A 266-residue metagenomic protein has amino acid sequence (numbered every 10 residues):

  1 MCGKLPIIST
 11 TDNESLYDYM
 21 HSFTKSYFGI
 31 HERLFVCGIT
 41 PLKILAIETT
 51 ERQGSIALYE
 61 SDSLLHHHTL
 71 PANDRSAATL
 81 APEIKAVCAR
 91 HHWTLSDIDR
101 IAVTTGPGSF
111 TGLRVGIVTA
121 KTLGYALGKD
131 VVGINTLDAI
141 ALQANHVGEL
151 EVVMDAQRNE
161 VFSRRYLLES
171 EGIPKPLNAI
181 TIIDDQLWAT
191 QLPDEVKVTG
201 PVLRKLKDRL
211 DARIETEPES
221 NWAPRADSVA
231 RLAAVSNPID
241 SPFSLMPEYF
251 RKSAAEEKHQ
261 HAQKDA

Functional and structural regions predicted by a protein language model:
M1-T11: Extreme N-terminal basic, low-complexity initiation segments that serve as generic localization/processing leaders
G3, E14, D18-S22, E32 (+1 more regions): Short hydrophobic alpha-helical segments enriched in small aliphatic residues
T10-T11, T24, T40: Ala/Thr-enriched low-complexity intrinsically disordered regions
V36, S63, A72-R75, D130-P224 (+2 more regions): Surface "functional belts" at beta-alpha junctions
C37-T105: N-terminal beta-alpha supersecondary unit
R100-V131: DPxDG-like acidic metal-binding loop motif
E215-A266: Acyltransferase
